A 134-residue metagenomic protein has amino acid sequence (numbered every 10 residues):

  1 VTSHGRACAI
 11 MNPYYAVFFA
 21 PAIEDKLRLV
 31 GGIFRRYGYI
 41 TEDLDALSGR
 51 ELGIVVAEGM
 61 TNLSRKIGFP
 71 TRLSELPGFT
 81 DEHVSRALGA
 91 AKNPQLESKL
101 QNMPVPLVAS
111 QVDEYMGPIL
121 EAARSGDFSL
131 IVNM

Functional and structural regions predicted by a protein language model:
V1-G59: Active-site segments that bind and position negatively charged phosphate/pyrophosphate groups
F34-M134: C-terminal charged capping/lid subdomain of soluble metabolic enzymes
